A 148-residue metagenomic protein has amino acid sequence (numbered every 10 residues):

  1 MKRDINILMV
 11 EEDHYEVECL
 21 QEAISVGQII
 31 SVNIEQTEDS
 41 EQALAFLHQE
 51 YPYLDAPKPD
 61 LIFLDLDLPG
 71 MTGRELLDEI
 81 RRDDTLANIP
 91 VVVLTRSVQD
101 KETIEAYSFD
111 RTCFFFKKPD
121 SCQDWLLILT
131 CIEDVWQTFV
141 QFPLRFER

Functional and structural regions predicted by a protein language model:
D4-S25: Conserved acidic segment of CheY-like receiver
Q21, Q36-L61: Acidic, metal-coordinating helix/loop segments flanking the phosphotransfer/catalytic sites of two-component signaling
Q36, L68-M71: Residue-level signal for the "D+5" position in two-component response regulator receiver
D39, T72-E75: Acidic catalytic/metal-coordinating carboxylates
L64-L66, T95: Active-site residues of response regulator receiver
R74-A87: Short amphipathic alpha-helix used as the core "switch/output" element in two-component signaling
E75, V98-F114, D120-Q123, L127: Alpha4 helix (beta4-alpha4-beta5 surface) of REC/receiver domains from two-component response regulators
Q123-R148: CheY-like receiver
